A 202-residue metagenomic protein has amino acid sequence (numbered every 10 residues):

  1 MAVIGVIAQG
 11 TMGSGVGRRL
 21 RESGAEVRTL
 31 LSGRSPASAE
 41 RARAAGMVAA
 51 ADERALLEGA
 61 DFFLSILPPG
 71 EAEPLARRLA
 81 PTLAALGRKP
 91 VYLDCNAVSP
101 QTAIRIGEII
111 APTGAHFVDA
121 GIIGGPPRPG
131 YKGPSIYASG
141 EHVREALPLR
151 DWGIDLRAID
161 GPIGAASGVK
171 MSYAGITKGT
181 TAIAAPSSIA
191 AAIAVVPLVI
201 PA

Functional and structural regions predicted by a protein language model:
M1-F62: NAD(P)+-binding Rossmann beta1-loop-alpha1 motif at the extreme N-terminus of oxidoreductases
I4, V98-K178: Rossmann-fold dinucleotide-binding core
T11-G15, R19, A55, F62-F63 (+7 more regions): Amphipathic alpha-helical hairpins
V27, A49, H116-V118, L156 (+1 more regions): Hydrophobic beta-strand scaffold residues
E53-F117: Rossmann-fold NAD(P) dinucleotide-binding segment
V169-A202: Helical "substrate-binding/catalytic lid" subdomain of Rossmann-like NAD(P)-dependent dehydrogenases/reductases
